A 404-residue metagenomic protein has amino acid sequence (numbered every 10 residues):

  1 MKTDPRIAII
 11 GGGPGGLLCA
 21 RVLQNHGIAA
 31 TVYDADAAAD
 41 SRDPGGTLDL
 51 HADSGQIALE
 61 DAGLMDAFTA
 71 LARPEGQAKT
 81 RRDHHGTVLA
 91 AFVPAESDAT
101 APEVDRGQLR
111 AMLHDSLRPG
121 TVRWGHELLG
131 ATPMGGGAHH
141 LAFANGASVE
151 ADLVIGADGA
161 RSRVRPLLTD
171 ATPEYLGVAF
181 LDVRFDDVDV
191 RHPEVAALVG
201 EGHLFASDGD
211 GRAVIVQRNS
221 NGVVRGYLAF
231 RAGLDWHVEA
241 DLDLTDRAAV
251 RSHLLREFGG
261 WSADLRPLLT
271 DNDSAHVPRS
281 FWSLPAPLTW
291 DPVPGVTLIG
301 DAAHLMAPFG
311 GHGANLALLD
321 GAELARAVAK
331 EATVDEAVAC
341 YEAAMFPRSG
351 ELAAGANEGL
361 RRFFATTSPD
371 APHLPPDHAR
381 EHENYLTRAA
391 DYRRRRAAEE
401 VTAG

Functional and structural regions predicted by a protein language model:
K2-I7, V22, D49-D189, D235-E239 (+2 more regions): Conserved N-terminal helical subregion
K2-P5, N25, F68-A70, A78 (+7 more regions): C-terminal helical "tail/cap" subdomain of flavin- and related membrane-associated enzymes
G11-G13: Glycine-rich Rossmann-fold phosphate-binding loop(s) that bind the pyrophosphate of adenine dinucleotide cofactors
G16: N-terminal Rossmann-fold NAD(P) dinucleotide-binding loop
Q24-P44: Glycine-rich FAD pyrophosphate-binding loop
V183-R218: Flavin-dependent oxidoreductases
A197, G209-R212, R218-G222, L228-G310: FAD/FMN-dependent oxidoreductases across multiple families
